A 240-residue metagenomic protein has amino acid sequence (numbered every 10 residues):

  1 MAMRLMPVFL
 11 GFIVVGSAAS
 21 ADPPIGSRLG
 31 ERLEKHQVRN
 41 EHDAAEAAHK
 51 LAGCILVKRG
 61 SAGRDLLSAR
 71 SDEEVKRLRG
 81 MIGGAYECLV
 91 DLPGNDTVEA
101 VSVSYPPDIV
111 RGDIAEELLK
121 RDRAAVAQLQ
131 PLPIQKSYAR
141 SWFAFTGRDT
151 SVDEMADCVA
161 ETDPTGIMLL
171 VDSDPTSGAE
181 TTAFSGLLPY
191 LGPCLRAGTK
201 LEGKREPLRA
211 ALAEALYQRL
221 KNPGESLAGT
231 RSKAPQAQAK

Functional and structural regions predicted by a protein language model:
M1-M6: Positively charged n-region of N-terminal signal peptides that target proteins for export
P7-G16: Bacterial N-terminal signal peptides
S17-A21: Sec/Tat signal peptide C-region and signal peptidase I cleavage site
D22-E117: N-terminal Sec/ER secretory leader and immediately downstream segment of secreted/extracellular precursors
I55-G63, L118, D122, T162-G166 (+3 more regions): Sec/Tat-exported extracytoplasmic proteins
G63-E73, I167-S177, T181, T230: Short, tandemly repeated low-complexity microdomains enriched for cysteine and small residues
P106-T176: Extended amphipathic alpha-helical interaction segments
T182-K240: A cross-kingdom marker for long, charged
